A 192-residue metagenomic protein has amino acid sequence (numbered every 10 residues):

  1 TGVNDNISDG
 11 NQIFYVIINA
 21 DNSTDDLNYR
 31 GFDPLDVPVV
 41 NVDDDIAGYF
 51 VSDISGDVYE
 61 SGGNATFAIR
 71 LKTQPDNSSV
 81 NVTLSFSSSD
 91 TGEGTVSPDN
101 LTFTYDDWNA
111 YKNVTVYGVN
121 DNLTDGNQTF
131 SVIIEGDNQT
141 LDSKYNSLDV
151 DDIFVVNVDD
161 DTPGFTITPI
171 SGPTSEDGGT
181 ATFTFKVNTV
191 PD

Functional and structural regions predicted by a protein language model:
T1-D192: Short boundary segments that mark the start of a structured unit
